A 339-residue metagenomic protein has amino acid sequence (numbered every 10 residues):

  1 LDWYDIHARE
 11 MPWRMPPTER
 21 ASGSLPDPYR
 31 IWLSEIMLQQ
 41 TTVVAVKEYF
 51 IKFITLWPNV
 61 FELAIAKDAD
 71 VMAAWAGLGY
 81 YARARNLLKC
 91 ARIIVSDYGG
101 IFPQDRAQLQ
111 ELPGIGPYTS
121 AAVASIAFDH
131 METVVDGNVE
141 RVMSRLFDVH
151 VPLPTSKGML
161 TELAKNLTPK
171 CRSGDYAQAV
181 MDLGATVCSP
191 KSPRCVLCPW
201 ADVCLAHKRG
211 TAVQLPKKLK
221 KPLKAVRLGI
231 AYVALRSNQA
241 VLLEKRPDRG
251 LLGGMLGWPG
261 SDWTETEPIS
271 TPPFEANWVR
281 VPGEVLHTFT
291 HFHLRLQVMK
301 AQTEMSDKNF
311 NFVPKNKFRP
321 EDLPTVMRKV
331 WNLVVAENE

Functional and structural regions predicted by a protein language model:
L1-E19, A185-E339: Intrinsically disordered, low-complexity, charged terminal extensions of DNA damage-control enzymes
W3-V196, W200-R209, V213, K224 (+1 more regions): Catalytic cores of DNA base-excision repair glycosylases
